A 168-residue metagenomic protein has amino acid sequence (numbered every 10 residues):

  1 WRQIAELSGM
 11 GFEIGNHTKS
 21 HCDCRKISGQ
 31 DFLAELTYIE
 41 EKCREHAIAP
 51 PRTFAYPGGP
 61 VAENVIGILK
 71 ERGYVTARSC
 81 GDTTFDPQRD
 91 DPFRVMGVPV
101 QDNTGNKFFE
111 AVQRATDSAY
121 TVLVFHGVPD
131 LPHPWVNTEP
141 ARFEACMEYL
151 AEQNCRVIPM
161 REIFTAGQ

Functional and structural regions predicted by a protein language model:
W1-V75, C80-M96, S118-D130, E162 (+1 more regions): Metal-dependent polysaccharide deacetylase catalytic core of the NodB/CE4 family, i.e., the active-site-bearing domain
K26-I27, V98-E162: Catalytic grooves of carbohydrate-active enzymes
